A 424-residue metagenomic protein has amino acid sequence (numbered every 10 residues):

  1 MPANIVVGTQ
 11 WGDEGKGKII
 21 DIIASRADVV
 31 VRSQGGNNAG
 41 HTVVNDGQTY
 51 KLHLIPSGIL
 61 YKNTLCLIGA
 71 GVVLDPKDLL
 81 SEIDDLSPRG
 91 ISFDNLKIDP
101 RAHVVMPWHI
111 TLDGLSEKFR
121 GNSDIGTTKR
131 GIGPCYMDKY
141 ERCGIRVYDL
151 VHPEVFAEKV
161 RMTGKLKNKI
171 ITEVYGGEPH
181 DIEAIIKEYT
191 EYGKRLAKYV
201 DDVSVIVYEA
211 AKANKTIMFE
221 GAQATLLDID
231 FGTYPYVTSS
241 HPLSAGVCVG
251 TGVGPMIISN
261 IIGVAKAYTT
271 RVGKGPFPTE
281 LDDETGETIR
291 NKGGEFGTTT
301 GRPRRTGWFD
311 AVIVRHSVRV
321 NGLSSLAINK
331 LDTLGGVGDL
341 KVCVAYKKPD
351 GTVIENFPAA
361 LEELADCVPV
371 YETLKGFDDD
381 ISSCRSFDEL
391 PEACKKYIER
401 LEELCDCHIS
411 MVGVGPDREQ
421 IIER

Functional and structural regions predicted by a protein language model:
M1-R424: Non-transmembrane, aqueous-exposed alpha-helical and coiled segments at domain scale
